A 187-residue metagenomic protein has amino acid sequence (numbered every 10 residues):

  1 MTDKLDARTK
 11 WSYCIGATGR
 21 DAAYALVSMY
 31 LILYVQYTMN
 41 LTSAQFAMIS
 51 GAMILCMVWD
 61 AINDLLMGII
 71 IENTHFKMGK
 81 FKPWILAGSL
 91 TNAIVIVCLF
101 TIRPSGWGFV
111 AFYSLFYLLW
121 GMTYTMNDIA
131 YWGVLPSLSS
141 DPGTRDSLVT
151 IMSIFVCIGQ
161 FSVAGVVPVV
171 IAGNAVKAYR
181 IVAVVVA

Functional and structural regions predicted by a protein language model:
M1-A187: Membrane-embedded alpha-helical bundles of multi-pass transporters/translocases, especially carrier/permease families
